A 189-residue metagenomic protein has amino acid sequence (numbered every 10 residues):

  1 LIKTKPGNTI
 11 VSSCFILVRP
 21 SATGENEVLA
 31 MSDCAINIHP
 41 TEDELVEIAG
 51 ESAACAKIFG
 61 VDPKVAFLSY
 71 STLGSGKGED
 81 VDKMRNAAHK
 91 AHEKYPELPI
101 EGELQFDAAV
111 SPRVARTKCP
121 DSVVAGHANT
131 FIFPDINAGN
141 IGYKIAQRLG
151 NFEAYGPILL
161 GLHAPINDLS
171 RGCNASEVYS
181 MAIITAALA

Functional and structural regions predicted by a protein language model:
L1-A189: Anion-binding alpha/beta catalytic cores of soluble intermediary-metabolism enzymes, centered on
